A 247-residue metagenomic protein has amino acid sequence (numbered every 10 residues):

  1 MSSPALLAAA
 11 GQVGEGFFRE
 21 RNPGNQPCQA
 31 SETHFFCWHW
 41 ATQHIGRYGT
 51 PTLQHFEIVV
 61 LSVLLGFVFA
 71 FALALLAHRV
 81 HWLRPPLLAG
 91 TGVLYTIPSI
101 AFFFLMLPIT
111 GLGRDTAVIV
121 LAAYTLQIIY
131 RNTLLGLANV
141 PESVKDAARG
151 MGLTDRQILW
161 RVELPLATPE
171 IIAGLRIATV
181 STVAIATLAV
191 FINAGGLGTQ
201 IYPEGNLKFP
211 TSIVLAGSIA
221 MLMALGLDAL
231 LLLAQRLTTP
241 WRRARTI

Functional and structural regions predicted by a protein language model:
S3-L64: Periplasmic/extracellular loop-to-transmembrane helix junction in inner-membrane transport proteins
R47-I58, L107-I128, T168, S212 (+1 more regions): Loop-to-helix entry region at the N-terminal start of transmembrane alpha-helices in multi-pass membrane transporters
T50, L73-M106, N132-N139: Cytoplasmic-entry segments and transmembrane alpha-helices of multi-pass inner-membrane transporters
V60, A123, D155-L188, L215: Transmembrane alpha-helices
H81, A138, E142, L215-I247: C-terminal transmembrane helix and the adjacent membrane-cytosol boundary/short C-terminal tail of inner/organellar
G90-I97, M106-I109, I119-T133, L188 (+1 more regions): Hydrophobic transmembrane alpha-helices
P108, I185-V214, S218-A220, T239 (+1 more regions): Glycine-rich helix-loop "coupling/hinge" segments at transmembrane-helix boundaries in multipass transporters
N132-I171, I177, L197, I201: Short cytoplasmic-facing helical segments at TM-TM junctions of multi-pass membrane proteins
